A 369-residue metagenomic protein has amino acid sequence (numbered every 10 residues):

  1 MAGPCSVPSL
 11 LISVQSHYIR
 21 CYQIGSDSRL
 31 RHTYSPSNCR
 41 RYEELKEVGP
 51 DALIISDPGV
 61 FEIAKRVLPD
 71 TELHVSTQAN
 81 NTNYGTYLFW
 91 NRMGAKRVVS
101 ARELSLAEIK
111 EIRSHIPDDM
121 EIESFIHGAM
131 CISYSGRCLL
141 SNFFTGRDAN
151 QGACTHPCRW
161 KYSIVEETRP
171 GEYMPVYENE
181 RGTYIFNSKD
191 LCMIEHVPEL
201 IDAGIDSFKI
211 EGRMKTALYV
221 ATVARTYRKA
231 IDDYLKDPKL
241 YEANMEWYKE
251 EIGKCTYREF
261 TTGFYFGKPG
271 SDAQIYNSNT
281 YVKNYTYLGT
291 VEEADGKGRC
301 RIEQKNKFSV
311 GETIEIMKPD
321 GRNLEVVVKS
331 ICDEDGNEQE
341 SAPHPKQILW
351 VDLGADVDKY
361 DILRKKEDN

Functional and structural regions predicted by a protein language model:
M1-G3, S9, C21-S28, H32-K46 (+4 more regions): Surface-exposed amphipathic alpha-helical tracts and adjacent flexible/coil segments at the periphery of soluble enzymes
L10-C21, K46-V48, A64-L68, N91: Acidic (Asp/Glu)-rich catalytic clusters
I24-S26, I55, V75-T77: Short beta-strand elements of ligand-binding domains
G59-V60: Alpha-helix capping/helix-boundary segments
I63-V67, T86, E111-I112: A short acidic, amphipathic alpha-helical/loop segment
D70-Y84: Gly/Gly-Pro- and Ser/Thr-rich, intrinsically disordered tail segments characteristic of DNA damage-repair and tolerance
